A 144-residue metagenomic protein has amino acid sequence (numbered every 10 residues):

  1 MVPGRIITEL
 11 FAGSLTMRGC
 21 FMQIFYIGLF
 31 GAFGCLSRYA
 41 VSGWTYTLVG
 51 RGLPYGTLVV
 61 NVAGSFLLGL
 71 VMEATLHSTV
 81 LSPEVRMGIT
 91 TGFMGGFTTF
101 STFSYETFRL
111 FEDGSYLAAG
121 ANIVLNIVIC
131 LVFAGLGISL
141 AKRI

Functional and structural regions predicted by a protein language model:
P3-I144: Membrane-interface helix-loop junctions in multi-pass transporters/channels
